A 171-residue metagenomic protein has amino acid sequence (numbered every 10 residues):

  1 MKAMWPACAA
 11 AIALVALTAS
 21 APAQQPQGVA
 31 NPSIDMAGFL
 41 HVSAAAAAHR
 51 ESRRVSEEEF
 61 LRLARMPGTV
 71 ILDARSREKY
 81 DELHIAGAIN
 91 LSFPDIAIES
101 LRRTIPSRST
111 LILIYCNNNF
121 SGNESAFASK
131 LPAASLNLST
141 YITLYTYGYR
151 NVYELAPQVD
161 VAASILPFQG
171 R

Functional and structural regions predicted by a protein language model:
K2-C8, L17-S52, D81-I85, I89-L91 (+1 more regions): Rhodanese-like catalytic fold shared by cysteine-dependent sulfurtransferases and DSP/PTP-type phosphatases
H49-L63: A short, well-structured juxtamembrane/interface segment
E59, R75, S139: Short Gly/charged-rich anion-binding patches and loops
R62, V70, K79-E82: Short, solvent-exposed loop/turn elements at domain surfaces
R65-M66, I85: Flexible, glycine-rich surface segments
P67-L72, R108-T110: Short coil/turn segments at beta-strand junctions that form active-site/ligand-binding loops
V70-R75, A88-L91: Short hydrophobic beta-strand that contains or immediately precedes a catalytic carboxylate
